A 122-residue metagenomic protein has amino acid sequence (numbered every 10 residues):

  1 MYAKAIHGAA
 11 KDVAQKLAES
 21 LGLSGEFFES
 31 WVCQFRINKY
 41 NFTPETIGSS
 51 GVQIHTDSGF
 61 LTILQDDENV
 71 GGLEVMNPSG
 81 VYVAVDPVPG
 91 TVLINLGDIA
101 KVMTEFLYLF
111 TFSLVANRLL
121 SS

Functional and structural regions predicted by a protein language model:
M1-S122: Peripheral, non-catalytic segments flanking oxidoreductase cores
